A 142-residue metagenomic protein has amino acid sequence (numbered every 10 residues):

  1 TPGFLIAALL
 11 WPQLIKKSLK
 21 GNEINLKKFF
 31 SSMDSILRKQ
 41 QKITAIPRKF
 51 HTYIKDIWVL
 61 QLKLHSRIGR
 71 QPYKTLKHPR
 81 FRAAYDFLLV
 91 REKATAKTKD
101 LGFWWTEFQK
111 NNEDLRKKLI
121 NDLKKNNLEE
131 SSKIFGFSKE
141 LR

Functional and structural regions predicted by a protein language model:
T1-R142: Catalytic cores of the polymerase beta-like nucleotidyltransferase superfamily and closely associated nucleotide
